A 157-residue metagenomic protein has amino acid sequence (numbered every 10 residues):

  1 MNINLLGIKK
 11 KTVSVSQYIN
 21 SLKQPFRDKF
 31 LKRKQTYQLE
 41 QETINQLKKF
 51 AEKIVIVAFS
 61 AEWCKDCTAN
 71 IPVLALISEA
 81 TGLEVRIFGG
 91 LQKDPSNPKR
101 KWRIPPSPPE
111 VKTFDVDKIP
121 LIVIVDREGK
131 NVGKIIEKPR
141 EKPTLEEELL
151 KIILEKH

Functional and structural regions predicted by a protein language model:
M1-K53, K156-H157: N-terminal leader/targeting and pre-domain segments
A51-E62: Short active-site neighborhood of thiol/selenol oxidoreductases, capturing the structured segment around
F59, L74, L83-P106: Thiol-based oxidoreductase modules, predominantly thioredoxin-like and allied folds used for disulfide exchange
C64-C67, I122: The canonical Cys-X-X-Cys-His
D66-A69, W102-R103: Short, glycine/acidic-rich beta->alpha junctions
T68-T81: Typically the conserved alpha-helix immediately C-terminal to a functionally engaged Cys/Sec in thioredoxin-like
K93-I119, V125-E128: Structural alpha/beta surface segment adjacent to cysteine/selenocysteine redox centers across thiol/disulfide enzymes
T113-H157: Non-catalytic, surface beta->alpha helical segment in thiol-disulfide oxidoreductase systems
